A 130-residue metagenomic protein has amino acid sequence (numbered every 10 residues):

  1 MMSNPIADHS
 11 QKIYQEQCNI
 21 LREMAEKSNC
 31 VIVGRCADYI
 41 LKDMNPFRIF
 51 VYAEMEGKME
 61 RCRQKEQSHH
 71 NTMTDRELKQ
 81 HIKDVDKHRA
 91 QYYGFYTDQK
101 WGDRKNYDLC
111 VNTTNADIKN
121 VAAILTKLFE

Functional and structural regions predicted by a protein language model:
M1-N29: ATP-dependent small-molecule kinase phosphotransfer cores that center on conserved nucleotide phosphate-binding segments
C18, I118-T126: Short, amphipathic alpha-helical "lid/cap" segments that border enzyme active or binding sites
M24-K27, A37-M44, I49: RNA pseudouridine synthases
G34: Divalent-cation
A37-D38, A53-K58, A116-D117: Conserved nucleotide-binding/hydrolysis micro-motifs of P-loop NTPases
D43-Q64, M73-D84: Conserved phosphate-donor/acceptor-positioning beta-strand/loop module used by diverse small-molecule
N71-I118: Small-molecule kinase domains that catalyze NTP-dependent phosphoryl transfer to phosphate-bearing small molecules
